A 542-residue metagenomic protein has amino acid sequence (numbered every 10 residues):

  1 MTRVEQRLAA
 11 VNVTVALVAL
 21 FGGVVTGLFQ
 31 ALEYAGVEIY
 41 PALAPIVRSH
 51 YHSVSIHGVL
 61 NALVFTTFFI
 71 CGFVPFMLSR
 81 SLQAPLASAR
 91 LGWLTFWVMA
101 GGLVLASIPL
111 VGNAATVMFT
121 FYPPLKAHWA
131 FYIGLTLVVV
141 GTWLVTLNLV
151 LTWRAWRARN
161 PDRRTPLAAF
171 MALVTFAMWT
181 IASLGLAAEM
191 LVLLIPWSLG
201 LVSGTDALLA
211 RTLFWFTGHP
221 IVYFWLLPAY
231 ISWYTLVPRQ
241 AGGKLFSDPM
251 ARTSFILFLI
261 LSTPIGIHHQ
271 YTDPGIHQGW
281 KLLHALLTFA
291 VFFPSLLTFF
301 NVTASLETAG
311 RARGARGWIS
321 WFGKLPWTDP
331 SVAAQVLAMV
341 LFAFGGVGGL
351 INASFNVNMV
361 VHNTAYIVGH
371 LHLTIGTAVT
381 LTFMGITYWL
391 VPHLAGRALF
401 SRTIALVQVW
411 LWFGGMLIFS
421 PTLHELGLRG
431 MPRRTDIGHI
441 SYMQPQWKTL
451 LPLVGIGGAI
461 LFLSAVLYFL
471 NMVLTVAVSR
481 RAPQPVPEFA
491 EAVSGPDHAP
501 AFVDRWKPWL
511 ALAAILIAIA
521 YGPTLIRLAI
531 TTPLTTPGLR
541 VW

Functional and structural regions predicted by a protein language model:
M1, A158-R163, A309-T328, S479-R505: Membrane-interfacial, low-structure loops and terminal tails that flank and connect transmembrane helices in multi-pass
M1-V11: Generic start-of-chain signal for non-secretory N-termini
A9-P41, V47-A84, S88-T116, W129-W153 (+9 more regions): Hydrophobic cores of alpha-helical transmembrane segments in multi-pass integral membrane proteins
M118-F121, D273-H277, V357-H362: Membrane-interface helix termini and inter-helical loops of multi-pass transporters
P124-A127: Short His/Asp/Glu-rich catalytic/ion-coordination signatures at enzyme active sites or charged loops
